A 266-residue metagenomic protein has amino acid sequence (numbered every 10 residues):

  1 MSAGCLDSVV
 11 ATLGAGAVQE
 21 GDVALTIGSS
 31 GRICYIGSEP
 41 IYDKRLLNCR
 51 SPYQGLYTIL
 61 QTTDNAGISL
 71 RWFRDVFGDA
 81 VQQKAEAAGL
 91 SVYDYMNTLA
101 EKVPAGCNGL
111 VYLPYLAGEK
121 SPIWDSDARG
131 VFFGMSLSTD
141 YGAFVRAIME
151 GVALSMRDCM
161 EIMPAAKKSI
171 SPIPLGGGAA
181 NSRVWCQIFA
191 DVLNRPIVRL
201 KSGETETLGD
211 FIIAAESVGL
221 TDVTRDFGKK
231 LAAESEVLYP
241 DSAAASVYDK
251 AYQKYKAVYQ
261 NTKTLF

Functional and structural regions predicted by a protein language model:
M1-F266: Active-site core segments that coordinate phosphate-bearing ligands/cofactors across diverse enzyme families
